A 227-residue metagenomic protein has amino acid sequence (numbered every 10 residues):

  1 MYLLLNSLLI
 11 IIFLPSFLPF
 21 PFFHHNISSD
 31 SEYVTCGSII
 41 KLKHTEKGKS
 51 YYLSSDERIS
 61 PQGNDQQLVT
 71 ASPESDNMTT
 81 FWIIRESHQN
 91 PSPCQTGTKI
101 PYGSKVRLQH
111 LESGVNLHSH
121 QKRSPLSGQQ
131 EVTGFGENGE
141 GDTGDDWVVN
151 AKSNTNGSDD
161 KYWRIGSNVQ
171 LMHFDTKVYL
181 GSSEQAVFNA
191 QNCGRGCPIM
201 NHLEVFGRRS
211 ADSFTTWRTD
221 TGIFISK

Functional and structural regions predicted by a protein language model:
M1-I10: Classical eukaryotic N-terminal signal peptides for Sec-dependent ER targeting/secretion, especially the positively
I10-I12, I27: Short hydrophobic transmembrane-like helices used for membrane targeting/insertion
I12-P21: Membrane-embedded alpha-helices of multi-pass membrane proteins, especially ion channels and transporters
F22-K227: Lectin-like carbohydrate-binding module/patch detector with strong preference for beta-trefoil
